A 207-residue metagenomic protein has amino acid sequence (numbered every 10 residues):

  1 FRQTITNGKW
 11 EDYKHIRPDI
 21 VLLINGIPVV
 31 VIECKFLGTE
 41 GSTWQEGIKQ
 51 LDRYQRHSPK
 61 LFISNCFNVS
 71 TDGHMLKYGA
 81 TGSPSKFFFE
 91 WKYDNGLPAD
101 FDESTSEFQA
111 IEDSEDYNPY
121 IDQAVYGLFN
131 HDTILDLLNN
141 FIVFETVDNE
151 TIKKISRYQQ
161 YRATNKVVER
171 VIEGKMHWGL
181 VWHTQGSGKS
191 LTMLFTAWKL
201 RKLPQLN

Functional and structural regions predicted by a protein language model:
F1-N207: ATP-dependent helicase/translocase motor core
